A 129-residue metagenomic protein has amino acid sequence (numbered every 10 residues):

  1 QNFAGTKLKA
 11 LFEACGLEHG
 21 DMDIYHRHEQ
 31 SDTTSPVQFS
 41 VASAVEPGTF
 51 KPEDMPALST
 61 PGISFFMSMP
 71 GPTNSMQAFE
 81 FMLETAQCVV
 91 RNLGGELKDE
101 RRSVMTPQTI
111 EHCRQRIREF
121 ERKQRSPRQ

Functional and structural regions predicted by a protein language model:
Q1, F12, S64-P70: Short glycine-rich or small-residue beta-strand-to-loop segments that form or flank ligand, phosphate, metal/Fe-S
Q1-E53: Short, highly charged
L8-L11, L17, L58, L83 (+2 more regions): Generic detector of leucine side chains in alpha-helical contexts
D23, T60-I63: Short glycine-/polar-rich loops that comprise or flank the Walker A/P-loop and associated switch/sensor motifs
S40-P56, Q115-P127: A broadly tuned preference for mixed-charge, low-complexity surface segments
E53-T60, S75: Internal insertion modules embedded within essential enzymes
F65-Q129: Well-ordered alpha/beta subsegment
